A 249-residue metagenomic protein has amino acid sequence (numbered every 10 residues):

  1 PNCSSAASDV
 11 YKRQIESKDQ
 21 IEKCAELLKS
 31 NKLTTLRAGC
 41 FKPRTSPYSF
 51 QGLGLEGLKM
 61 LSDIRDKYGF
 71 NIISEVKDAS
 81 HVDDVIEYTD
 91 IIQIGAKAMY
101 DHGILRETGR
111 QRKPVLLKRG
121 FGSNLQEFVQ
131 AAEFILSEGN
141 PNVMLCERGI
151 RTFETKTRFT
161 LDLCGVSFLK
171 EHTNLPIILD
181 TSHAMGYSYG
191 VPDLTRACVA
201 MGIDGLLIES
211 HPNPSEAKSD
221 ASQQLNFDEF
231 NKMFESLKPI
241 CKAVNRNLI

Functional and structural regions predicted by a protein language model:
P1-A7: Single conserved hydrophobic/aromatic residue that forms the stacking wall/gate of nucleotide- or nucleobase-binding
S5, K32-T34, D66-I72, Y88-D90 (+4 more regions): Short, well-ordered coil/turn segments that N-cap beta-strands
V10: Active-site loops and adjacent core secondary-structure elements that bind or stabilize anionic groups
R13-E26, L55-E56, S188-D193: Glycine-rich anion/phosphate-binding loops
R37-L55, P212-S222: Glycine-rich, proline-tolerant flexible connector loops at the mouths of alpha/beta enzymes
P43-T89, Q93, D101-I104: N-terminal active-site wall of soluble small-molecule enzyme domains
Q51-I73, T108-P114, C164-I177, L225-N245: Alpha-helix-loop-beta-strand connector modules within alpha/beta enzyme cores
Q111-S210: Catalytic alpha/beta core domains of metabolic enzymes, predominantly
